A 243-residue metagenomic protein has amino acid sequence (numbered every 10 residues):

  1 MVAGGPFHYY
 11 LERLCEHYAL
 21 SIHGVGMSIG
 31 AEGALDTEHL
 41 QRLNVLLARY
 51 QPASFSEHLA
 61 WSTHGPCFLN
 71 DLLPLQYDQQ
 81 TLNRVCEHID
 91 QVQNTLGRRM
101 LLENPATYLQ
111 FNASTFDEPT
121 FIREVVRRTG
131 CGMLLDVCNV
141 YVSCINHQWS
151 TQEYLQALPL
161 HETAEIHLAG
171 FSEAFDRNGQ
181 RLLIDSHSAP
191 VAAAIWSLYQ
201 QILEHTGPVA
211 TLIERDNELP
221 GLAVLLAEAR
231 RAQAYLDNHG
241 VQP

Functional and structural regions predicted by a protein language model:
M1-F7, S28-E38, Y108-F116, Y141-Q148 (+2 more regions): Acidic-and-aromatic substrate-binding clefts and catalytic sites of carbohydrate-active enzymes
V2-G4, A34, L72-Q76, L82 (+1 more regions): Gly/Pro-rich active-site loop or hairpin
A3-I22, E38-A53, V92-T95, E124-R128 (+2 more regions): Acidic (Asp/Glu)-rich catalytic clusters
Y18-H23, A53-E57, M100-E103, M133-L135 (+2 more regions): Hydrophobic faces of well-ordered beta-strands that scaffold small-molecule active sites in alpha/beta enzyme cores
G26-S28, A60-S62, A106-T107, N139-V140 (+2 more regions): Short, solvent-exposed loop/turn segments at secondary-structure junctions
D36-G132: Active-site acidic/histidine proton-transfer and metal-coordination neighborhood in alpha/beta enzyme cores
Q93, R98-N178: Acidic/histidine-rich catalytic cores of soluble enzymes
L222-Q242: C-terminal helical cap(s) of enzyme catalytic domains, especially alpha/beta-barrels
